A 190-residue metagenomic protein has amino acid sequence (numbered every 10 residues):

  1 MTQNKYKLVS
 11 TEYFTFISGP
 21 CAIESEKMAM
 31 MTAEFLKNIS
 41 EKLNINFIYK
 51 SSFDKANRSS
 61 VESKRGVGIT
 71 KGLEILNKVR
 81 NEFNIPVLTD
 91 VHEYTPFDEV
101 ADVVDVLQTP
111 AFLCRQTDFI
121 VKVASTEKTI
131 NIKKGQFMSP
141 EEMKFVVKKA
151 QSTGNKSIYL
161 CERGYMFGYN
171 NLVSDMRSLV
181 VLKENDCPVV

Functional and structural regions predicted by a protein language model:
M1-I17, E74: N-terminal amphipathic alpha-helix/helix-capping segment at the start of soluble metabolic enzymes
V9, E127-V190: Catalytic alpha/beta core domains of metabolic enzymes, predominantly
T11-T15, L43-F47, N81-V87, V103-D105 (+3 more regions): Short, well-ordered coil/turn segments that N-cap beta-strands
G19, Y49, V100, I132: Conserved, mostly hydrophobic/aromatic
P20-M28, F47-I69: Glycine-rich, proline-tolerant flexible connector loops at the mouths of alpha/beta enzymes
M30-K37, L73-N77, F97, I120 (+2 more regions): Generic structural signal for well-ordered alpha-helices, preferentially at hydrophobic/aromatic core positions
L36-L43, E62-L88, V123-T129, L179-D186: Alpha-helix-loop-beta-strand connector modules within alpha/beta enzyme cores
V67-G68, E82-P96, D105-D118, T129-P140 (+2 more regions): Catalytic beta/alpha-barrel core
